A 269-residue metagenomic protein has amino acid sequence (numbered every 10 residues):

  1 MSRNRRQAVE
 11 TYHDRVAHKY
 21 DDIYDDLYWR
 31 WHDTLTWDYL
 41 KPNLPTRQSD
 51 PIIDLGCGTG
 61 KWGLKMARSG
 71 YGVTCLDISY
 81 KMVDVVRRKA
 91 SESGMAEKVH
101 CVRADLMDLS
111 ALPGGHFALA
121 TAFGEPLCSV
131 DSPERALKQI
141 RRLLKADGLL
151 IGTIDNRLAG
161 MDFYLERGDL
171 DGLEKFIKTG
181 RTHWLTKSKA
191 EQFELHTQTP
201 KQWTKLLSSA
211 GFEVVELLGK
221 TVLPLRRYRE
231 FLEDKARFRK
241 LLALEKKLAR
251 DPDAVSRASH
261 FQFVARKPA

Functional and structural regions predicted by a protein language model:
M1-R47, K61, K65: Conserved class I S-adenosyl-L-methionine
K61-D108: Class I SAM-dependent methyltransferase SAM/SAH-binding core
A111-L119: A short acidic, Gly/Pro-enriched loop at the edge of an enzyme's catalytic core that lines a small-molecule cofactor
A118-S132: A short SAM/SAH-binding and catalytic strip from SAM-dependent methyltransferases
E134-L149: A short glycine-rich, Lys/Arg-flanked "PGG" loop and its adjoining helix->strand segment in the class I
L149-G180: Conserved class I S-adenosyl-L-methionine
K187-Q202: Acceptor-substrate binding/catalytic loop of class I
K205, V215-A269: A C-terminal cap/extension of S-adenosyl-L-methionine-dependent methyltransferases that defines the acceptor-substrate
